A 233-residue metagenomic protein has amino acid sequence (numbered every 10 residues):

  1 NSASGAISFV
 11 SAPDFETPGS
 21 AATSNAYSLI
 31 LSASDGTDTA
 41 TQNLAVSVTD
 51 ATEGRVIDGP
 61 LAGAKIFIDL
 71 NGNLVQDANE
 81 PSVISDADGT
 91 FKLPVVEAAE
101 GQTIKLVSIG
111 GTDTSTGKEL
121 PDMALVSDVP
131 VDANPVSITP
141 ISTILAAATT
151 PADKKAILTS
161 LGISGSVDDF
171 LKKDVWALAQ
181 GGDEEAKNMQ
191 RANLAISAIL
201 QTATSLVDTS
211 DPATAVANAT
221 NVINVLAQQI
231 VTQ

Functional and structural regions predicted by a protein language model:
N1-A51, G59: Acidic, turn/loop-rich segments in luminal/extracellular domains of secretory-pathway and cell-surface proteins
D14, A51-Q233: Feature for extracytoplasmic/surface-facing segments of secreted or surface-associated proteins, emphasizing
